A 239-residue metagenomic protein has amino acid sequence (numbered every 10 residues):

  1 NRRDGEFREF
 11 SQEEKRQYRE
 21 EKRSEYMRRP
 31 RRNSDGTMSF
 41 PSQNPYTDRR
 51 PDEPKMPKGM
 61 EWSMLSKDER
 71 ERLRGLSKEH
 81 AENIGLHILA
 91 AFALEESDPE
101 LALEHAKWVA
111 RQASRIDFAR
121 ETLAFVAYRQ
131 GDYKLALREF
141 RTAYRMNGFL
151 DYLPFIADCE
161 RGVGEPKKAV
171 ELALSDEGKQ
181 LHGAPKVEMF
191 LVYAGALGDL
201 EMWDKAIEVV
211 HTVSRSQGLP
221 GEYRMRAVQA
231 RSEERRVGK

Functional and structural regions predicted by a protein language model:
N1-L76: Basic Arg/Gly/Lys-rich low-complexity intrinsically disordered segments
L73-E79, K107-R115, R141-G148, S175-G183 (+1 more regions): Solenoid-like repeat scaffolds
G75-R111, T122, Y128: Alpha-helical segment of the N-proximal tetratricopeptide repeat
L86, A119, Y152-L153, M189: TPR alpha-solenoid repeat register
A90, T122-L123, I156, Y193 (+1 more regions): Structural register within alpha-helical repeat arrays
E234-K239: Conserved small/polar residues in nucleotide/adenosyl-binding loops
